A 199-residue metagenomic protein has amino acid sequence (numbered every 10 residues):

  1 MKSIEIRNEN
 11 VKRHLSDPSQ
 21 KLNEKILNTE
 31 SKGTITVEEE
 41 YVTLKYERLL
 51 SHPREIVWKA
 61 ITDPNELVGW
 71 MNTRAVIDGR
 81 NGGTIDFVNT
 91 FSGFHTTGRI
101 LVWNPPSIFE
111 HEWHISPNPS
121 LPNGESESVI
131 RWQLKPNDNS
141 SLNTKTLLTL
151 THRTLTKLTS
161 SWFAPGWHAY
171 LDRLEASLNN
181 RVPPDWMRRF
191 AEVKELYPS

Functional and structural regions predicted by a protein language model:
M1-K12, Y41-L44, P117-A176: Beta-strand/loop substructures that line and gate deep hydrophobic ligand-binding cavities in soluble
K2, I6-R74: Hydrophobic ligand-binding cavity/cleft-lining segments
L15, V57, L67, I85 (+5 more regions): Hydrophobic pocket/interface hotspot
I35, I100, W132-K135: A structural signal for short hydrophobic beta-strand segments in well-ordered beta-sheet cores
K45-Y46, H52, I56, N65-R99 (+2 more regions): Short beta-edge strand/loop motif at the mouth of beta-sheet-based domains
N89, E112-W113, L150-H152: Residue-level recognition of conserved beta-strand positions in structured domain cores
N104-F109, N139: Short, conserved beta-turn/loop elements at beta-strand boundaries and strand-helix junctions
S107-I115, T144: Short, solvent-exposed secondary-structure boundary/capping segments
